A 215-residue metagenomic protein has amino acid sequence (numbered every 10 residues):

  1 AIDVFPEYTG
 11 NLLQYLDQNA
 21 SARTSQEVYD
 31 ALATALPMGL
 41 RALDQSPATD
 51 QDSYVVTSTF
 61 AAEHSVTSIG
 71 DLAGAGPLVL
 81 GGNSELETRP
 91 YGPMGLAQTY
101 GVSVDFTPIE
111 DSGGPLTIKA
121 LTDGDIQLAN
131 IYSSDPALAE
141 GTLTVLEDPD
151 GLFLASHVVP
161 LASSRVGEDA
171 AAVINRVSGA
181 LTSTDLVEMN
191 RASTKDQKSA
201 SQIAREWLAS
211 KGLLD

Functional and structural regions predicted by a protein language model:
A1-D3, Q18-N19, M94-T99, D111-A129: Short helices/loops that flank or line small-molecule/ion binding pockets
T9, Y132-S134, S164: Short secondary-structure boundary segments
Q14, L154-V158, S183-V187: Acidic/histidine-rich, surface-exposed loop or edge segments in extracytoplasmic proteins
Y15-L43, D123-L128, A137-D150: Ligand-binding "clamshell"
S25, Q45-V55, D148-H157: Short Pro/Gly-enriched coil loops immediately N-terminal to beta-strands
S46-I118, Q197-Q202: Bilobed "Venus flytrap"/periplasmic-binding protein-like clamshell domains and structurally analogous long
Q51-A62, A155-D169: A bilobed periplasmic-binding-protein/Venus flytrap-type ligand-binding module shared by bacterial periplasmic
E85-Y91, A97-T99, D169-D215: An extracytoplasmic/periplasmic, membrane-proximal ligand-sensing/linker region
